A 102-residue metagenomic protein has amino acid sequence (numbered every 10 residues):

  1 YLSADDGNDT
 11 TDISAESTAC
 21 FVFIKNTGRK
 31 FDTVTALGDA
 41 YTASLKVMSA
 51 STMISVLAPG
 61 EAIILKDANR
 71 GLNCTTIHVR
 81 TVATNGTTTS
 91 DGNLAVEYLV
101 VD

Functional and structural regions predicted by a protein language model:
Y1, T10, T76-H78, N93-E97: Ser/Thr- (and often Asn-) enriched beta-sheet segments in non-cytosolic proteins
L2-T18, L37, T84-T88: Surface-exposed ligand/attachment interfaces on beta-rich extracellular proteins
N8, A19-F21, A62-I64: Intrinsic-disorder/low-complexity, polar/charged segments enriched in Ser/Thr/Lys/Arg/Asp/Glu/Gln
D12-I13, L57-T76: Beta-sandwich interaction modules
I13-A15, I24-G28, N69, T81-N85: Non-cytosolic beta-sheet module surface loops
E16-M53, V96: Short, surface-exposed beta-strand/strand-loop-strand elements in extracellular ectodomains
T18, Y41, N73, T88-G92: Short loop/turn segments at connectors of secondary-structure elements within structured domains
T81-D102: C-terminal interaction-tip segments
